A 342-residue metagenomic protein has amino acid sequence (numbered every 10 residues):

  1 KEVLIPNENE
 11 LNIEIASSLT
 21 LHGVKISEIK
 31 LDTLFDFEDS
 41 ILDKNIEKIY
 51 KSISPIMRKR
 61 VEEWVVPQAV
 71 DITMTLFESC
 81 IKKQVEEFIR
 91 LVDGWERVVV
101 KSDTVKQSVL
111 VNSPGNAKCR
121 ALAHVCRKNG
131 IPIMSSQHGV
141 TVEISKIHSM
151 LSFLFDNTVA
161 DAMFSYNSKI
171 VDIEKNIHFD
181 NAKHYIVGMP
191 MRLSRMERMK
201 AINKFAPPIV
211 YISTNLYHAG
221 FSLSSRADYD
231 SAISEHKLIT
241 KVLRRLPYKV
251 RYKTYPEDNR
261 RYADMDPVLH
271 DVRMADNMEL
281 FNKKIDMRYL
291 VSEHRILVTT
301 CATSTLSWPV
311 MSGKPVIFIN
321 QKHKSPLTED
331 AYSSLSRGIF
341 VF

Functional and structural regions predicted by a protein language model:
K1-F342: Catalytic-core helical/loop segments in enzymes performing group transfer/polymerization on anionic/lipid-linked
